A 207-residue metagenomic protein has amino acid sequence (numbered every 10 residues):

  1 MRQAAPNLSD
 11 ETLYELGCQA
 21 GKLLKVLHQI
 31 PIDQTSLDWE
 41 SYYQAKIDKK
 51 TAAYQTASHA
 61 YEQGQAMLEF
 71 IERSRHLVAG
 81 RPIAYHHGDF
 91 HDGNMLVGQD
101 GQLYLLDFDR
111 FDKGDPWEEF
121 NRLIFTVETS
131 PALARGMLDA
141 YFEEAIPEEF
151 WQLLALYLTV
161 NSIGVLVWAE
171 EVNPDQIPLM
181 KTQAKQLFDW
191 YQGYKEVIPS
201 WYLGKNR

Functional and structural regions predicted by a protein language model:
M1-D10, Q29, D48, A52-A53 (+1 more regions): A glycine-centered beta->alpha junction motif in the catalytic cores of kinase/phosphotransferase enzymes
M1-D38: ATP-binding pocket architecture of kinase catalytic cores
A5, L27-Q34, R75-V78, A145 (+3 more regions): A general structural signal marking secondary-structure boundaries and capping sites
T12, L16, P82, F150: Conserved acidic
L16-Q19, Q63, D89, P116 (+2 more regions): An acidic site on a long C-lobe helix of protein kinase domains
C18, R122, T129-R207: Helix-rich C-terminal or lid/interface subdomains of diverse kinases
K22-K25, D38-H76: Active-site catalytic-loop/activation-segment of kinase and kinase-like phosphoryl-transfer enzymes
L27, I71-F120: Active-site acidic catalytic loop and adjacent metal/ATP-binding pocket of ATP-dependent phosphoryl transfer enzymes
